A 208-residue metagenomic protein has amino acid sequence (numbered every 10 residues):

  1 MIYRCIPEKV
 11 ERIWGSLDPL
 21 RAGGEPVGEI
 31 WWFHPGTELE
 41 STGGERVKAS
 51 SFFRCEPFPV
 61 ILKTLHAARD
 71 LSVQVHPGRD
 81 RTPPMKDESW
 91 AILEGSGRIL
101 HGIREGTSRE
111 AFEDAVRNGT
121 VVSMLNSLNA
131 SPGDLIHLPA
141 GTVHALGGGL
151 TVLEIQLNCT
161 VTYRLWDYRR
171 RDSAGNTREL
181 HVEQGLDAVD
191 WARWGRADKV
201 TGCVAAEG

Functional and structural regions predicted by a protein language model:
M1-T107, D167-V204: Transition-metal
H76, N129-G148, I155-L157: Conserved metal-binding segment of the jelly-roll/cupin
G78-D80, G106, V143, T151 (+1 more regions): Residue-level signature for short turns and capping positions that connect secondary-structure elements
E88-W90, A145-R169: A short hydrophobic beta-strand segment most commonly corresponding to one strand of the jelly-roll/cupin
S108-F112: Short, flexible helix-coil linker/hinge segments at the edges of structured domains or between repeats
D114-V121: Short, structured beta-strand/loop micro-motifs enriched in basic residues and often containing a Trp
